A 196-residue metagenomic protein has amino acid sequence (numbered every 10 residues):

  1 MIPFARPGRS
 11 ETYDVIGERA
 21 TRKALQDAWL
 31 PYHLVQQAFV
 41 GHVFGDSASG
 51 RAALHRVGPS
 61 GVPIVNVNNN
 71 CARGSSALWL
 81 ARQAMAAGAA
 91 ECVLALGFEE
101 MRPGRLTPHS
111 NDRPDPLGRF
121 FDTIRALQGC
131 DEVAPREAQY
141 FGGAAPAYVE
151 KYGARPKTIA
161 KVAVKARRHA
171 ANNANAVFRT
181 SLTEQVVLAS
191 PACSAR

Functional and structural regions predicted by a protein language model:
M1-Q26, L30-V40, F44-G45, P59-V62 (+2 more regions): Cofactor-binding beta-sheet edge motifs in enzyme active sites
E11-Y13, A52-H55, T107-N111: Short, glycine/charged-enriched secondary-structure capping and boundary segments
Q26, H55, E150: Short polybasic/polar patches that bind polyanions
L30-Y32, A48, P59-R196: Acyl-thioester C-C bond-transforming condensing/cleaving domain
Q36-H42, S47-L54, A81, A90: Membrane helical hairpin/interfacial module
